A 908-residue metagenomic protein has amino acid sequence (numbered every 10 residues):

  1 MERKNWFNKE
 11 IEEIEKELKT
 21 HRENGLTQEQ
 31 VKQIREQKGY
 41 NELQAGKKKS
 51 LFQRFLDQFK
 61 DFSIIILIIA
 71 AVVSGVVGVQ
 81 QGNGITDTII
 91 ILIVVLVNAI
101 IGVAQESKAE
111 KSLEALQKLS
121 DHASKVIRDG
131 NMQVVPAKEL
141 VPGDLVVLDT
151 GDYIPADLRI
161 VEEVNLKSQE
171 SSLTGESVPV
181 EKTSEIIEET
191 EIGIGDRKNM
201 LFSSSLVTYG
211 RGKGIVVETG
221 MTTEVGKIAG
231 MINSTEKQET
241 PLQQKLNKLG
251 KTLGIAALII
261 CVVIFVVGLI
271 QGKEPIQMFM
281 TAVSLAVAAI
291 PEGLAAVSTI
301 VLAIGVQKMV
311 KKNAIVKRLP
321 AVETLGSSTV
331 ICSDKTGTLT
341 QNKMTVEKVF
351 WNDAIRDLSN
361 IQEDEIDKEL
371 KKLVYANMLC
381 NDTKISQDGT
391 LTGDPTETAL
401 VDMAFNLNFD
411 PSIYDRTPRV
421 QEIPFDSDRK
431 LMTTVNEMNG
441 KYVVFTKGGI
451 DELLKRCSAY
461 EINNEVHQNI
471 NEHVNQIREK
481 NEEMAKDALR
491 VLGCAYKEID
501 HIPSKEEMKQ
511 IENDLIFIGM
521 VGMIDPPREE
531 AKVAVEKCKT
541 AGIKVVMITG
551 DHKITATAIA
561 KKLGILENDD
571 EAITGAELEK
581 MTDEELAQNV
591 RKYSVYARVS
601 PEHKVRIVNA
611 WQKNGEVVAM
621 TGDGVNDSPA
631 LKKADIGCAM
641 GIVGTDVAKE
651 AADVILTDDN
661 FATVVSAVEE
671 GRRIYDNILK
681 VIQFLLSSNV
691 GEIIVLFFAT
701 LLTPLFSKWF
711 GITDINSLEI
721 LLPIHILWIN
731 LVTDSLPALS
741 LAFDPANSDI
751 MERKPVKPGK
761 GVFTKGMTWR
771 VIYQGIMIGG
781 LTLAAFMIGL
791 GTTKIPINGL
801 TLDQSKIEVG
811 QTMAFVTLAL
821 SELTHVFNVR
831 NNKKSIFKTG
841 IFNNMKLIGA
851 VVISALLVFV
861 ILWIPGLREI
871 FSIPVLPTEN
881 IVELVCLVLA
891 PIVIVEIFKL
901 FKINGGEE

Functional and structural regions predicted by a protein language model:
M1-P755, K760-F763, I776, F815 (+1 more regions): Conserved cytosolic headpiece of P-type ATPases
L701-L721, I788-G810: Helix-coil boundary and interhelical linker segments in multi-pass alpha-helical membrane proteins
T733, Q811-V826: Generic alpha-helical transmembrane segments
G759-I776, Q804-M813: Membrane-water interface at loop-to-transmembrane-helix junctions
R770-A785, L820: Alpha-helical transmembrane segments of multi-pass integral membrane proteins
V829: A C-terminal functional module that forms or caps the active site or interfaces directly with catalytic machinery
